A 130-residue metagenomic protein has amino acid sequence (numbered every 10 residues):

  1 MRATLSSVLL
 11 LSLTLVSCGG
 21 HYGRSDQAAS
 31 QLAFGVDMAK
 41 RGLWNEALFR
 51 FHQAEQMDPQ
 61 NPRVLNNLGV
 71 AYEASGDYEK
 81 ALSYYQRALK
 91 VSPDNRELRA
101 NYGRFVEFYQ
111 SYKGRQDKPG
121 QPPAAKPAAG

Functional and structural regions predicted by a protein language model:
A28-A29, P62-R63, R96-E97: Helix-start (N-cap) detector for alpha-helical repeat units in TPR-like alpha-solenoids, especially tetratricopeptide
